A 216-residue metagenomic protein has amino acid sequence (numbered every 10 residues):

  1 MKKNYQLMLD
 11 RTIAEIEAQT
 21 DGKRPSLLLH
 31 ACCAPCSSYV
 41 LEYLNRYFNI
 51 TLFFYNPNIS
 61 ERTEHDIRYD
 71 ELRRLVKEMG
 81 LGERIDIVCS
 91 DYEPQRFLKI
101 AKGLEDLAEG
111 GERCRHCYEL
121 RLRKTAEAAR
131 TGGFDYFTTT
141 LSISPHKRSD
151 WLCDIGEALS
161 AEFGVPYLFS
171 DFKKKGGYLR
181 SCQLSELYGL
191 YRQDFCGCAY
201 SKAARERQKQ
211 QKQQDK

Functional and structural regions predicted by a protein language model:
M1-Y39, Y47-K216: Nucleotide-activated chemistry modules centered on ATP-dependent adenylation/adenylyltransferase
L44: Aromatic pocket-lining residues of Rossmann-like dinucleotide-binding sites
